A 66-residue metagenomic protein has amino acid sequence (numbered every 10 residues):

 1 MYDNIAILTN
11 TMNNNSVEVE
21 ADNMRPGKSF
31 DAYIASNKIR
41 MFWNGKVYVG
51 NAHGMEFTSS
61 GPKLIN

Functional and structural regions predicted by a protein language model:
M1-N66: Cysteine-centric segments in proteins
